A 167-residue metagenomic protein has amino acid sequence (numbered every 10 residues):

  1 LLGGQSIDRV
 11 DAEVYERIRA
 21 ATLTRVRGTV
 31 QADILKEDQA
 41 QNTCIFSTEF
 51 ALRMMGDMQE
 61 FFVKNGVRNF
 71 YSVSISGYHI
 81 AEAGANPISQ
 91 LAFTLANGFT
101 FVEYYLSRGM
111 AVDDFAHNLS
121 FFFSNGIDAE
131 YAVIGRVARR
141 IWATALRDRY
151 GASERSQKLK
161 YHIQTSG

Functional and structural regions predicted by a protein language model:
L1-I134, R149-A152, S156-Q164: Catalytic alpha/beta active-site cores
W142: Conserved, mostly hydrophobic/aromatic
A145: Catalytic core of soluble alpha/beta enzymes
G167: P-loop NTPase motor-domain active sites and their immediate coupling elements
